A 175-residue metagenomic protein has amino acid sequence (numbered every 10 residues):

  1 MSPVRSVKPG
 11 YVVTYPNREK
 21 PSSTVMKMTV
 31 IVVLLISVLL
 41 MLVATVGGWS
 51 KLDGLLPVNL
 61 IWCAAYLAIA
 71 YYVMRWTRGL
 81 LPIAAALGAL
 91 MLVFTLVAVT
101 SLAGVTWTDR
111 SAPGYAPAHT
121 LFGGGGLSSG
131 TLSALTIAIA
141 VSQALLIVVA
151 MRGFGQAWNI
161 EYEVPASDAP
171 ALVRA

Functional and structural regions predicted by a protein language model:
S2-A175: Topology signature of small-to-medium multi-pass alpha-helical membrane proteins
